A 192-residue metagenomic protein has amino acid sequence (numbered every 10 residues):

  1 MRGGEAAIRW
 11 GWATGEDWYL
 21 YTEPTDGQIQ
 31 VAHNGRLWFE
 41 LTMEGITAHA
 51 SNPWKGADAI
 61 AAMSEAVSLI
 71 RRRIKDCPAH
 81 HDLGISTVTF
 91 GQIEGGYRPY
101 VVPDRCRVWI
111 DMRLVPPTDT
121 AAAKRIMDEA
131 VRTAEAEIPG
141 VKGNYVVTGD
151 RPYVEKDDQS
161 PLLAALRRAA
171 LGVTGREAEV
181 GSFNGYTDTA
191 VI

Functional and structural regions predicted by a protein language model:
M1-W38: Acidic/histidine-rich catalytic neighborhood of metal-dependent amide-processing enzymes
P24, V31, E40-V191: Metal-dependent amide/peptide-bond hydrolase catalytic core, centered on the "pita-bread" metallohydrolase fold
